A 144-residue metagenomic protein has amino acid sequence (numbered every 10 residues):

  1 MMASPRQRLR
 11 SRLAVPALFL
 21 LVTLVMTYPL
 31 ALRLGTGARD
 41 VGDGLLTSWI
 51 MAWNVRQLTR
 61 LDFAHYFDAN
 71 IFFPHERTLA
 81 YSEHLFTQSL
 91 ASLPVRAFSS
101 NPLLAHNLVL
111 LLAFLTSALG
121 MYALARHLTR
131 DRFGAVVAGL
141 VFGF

Functional and structural regions predicted by a protein language model:
M1-Y28: Start-transfer (signal-anchor) and selected internal transmembrane alpha helices of multi-pass inner/ER membrane
S4, R8-S11, T59-D62, D68 (+1 more regions): Serine/threonine-rich low-complexity intrinsically disordered regions
R6-L9, V15, T36, E76 (+1 more regions): Sparse, context-dependent recognition of short Cys/His-centered cofactor- or disulfide-binding micro-motifs
R10-A14, A97, N101-V109, R130-A138: Membrane-interface starts of transmembrane alpha-helices
F19, T23, L110-L128, R132-F144: Membrane-embedded helix bundles of polyisoprenyl
T23-S117: Membrane-interface coil-to-helix junctions
